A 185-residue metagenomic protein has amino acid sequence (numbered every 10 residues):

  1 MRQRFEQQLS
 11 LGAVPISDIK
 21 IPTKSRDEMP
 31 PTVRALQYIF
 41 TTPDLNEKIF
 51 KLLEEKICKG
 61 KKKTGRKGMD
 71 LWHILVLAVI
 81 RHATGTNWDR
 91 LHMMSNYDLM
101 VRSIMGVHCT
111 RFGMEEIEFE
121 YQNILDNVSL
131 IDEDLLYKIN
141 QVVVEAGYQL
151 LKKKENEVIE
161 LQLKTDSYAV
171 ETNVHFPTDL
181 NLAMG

Functional and structural regions predicted by a protein language model:
M1-E47: Charged, often Cys/His-bearing segments associated with DNA-binding zinc-finger transcription factors
E28-P31, A35, D44-L52, M100 (+3 more regions): Exposed alpha-helical structural elements
P31, D44, W72, T86 (+4 more regions): Generic recognition of stable, solvent-exposed alpha-helical segments in well-folded globular domains
V33-V76: Basic, short loop/linker segments at the boundary and entry of helix-turn-helix/winged-helix-like folds
K67-L135: Short, positively charged, Gly/Tyr-enriched micro-motifs that form contact patches at catalytic or ligand/partner
H108-G185: Active-site- or DNA-interface-adjacent structural scaffold in DNA-acting proteins
